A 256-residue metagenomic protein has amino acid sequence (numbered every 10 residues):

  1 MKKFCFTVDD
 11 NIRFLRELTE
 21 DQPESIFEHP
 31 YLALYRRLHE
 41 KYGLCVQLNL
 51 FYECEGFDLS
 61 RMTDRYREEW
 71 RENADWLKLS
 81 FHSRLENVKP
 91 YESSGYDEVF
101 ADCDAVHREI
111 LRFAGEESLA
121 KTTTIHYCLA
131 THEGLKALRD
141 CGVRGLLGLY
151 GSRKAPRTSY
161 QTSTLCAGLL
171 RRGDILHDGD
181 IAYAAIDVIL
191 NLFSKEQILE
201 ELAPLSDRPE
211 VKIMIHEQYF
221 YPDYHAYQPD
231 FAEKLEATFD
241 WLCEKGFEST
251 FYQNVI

Functional and structural regions predicted by a protein language model:
M1-R71, I213: Active-site beta->alpha N-cap acidic-glycine motif
K2-K3, K41-Q47, A74-L77, E117-A120 (+3 more regions): Loop/turn elements at helix/coil->beta-strand transitions in domains of secreted/extracellular proteins
T7, V46-L50, K78-F81, T122-T124 (+4 more regions): A structural signal for short, well-ordered beta-strand segments and their strand-loop junctions that often border
R16-E20, P90-S93, D223-H225: Short acidic, glycine/proline-rich loop/turn micro-motifs
Q22-Y35, D58-R67, D97-E109, F193-E200 (+1 more regions): Well-ordered, non-membrane alpha-helical segments in soluble/globular domains
S25, G56-L59, E117-S118, Y127-Q218 (+1 more regions): Active-site-adjacent pocket scaffolds in enzyme catalytic domains
C45-T131, K154-A155, I213-Y221: Metal-dependent polysaccharide deacetylase catalytic core of the NodB/CE4 family, i.e., the active-site-bearing domain
Y150, I215-I256: C-terminal domain-boundary segment and adjacent tail
